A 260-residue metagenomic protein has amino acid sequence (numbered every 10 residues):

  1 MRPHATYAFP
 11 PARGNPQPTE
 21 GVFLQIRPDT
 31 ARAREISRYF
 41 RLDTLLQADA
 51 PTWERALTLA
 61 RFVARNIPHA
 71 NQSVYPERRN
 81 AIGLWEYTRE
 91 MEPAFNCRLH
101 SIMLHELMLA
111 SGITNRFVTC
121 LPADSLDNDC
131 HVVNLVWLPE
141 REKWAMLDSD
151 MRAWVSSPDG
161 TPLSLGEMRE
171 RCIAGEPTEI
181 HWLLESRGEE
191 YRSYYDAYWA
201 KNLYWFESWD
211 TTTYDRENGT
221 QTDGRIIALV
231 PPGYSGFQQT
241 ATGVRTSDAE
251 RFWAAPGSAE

Functional and structural regions predicted by a protein language model:
M1-F9, F23-P28, Y39-L45, P231-Y234 (+1 more regions): Bimodal feature
H4-F95: Secondary-structure boundary elements
R41, R61-H69, L109-I113, L138-P139 (+1 more regions): Sec-exported extracytoplasmic/periplasmic mature domains
T52-L57, L109-R116, E140-W144: Loop/turn elements at helix/coil->beta-strand transitions in domains of secreted/extracellular proteins
N66, L121-L126, R141, M151-W154: Solvent-exposed loop/turn segments at secondary-structure junctions within structured extracellular/periplasmic domains
N71-P76, N128-D129, A145-S149, P158-D159: Short, solvent-exposed loop/turn and secondary-structure capping segments
Q72-V133: Active-site neighborhood of thiol-dependent amide/isopeptide-bond enzymes
W137, R141-E260: His-Asp-centered catalytic microenvironments across diverse enzyme cores, prominently the transglutaminase-like
